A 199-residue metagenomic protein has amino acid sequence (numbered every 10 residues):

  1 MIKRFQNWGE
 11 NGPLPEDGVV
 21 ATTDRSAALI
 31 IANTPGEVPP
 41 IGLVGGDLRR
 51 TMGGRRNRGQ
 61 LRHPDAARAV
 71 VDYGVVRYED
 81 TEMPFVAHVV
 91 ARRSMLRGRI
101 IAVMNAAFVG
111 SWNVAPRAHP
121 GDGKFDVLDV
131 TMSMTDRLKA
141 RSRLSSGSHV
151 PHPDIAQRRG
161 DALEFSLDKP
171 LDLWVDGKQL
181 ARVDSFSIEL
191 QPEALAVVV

Functional and structural regions predicted by a protein language model:
M1-F108, V114: Catalytic core of DAGKc-family lipid kinases
I31, G53-R56, N113-V114, K139-A140 (+2 more regions): Short, glycine/acidic-enriched capping/hinge loops at junctions between secondary-structure elements
R68-V70, M95, H119-D122, Q157-R159 (+2 more regions): A short, structural micro-pattern
V71-Y73, K124, P170-D172: Exposed beta-strand and adjacent loop surfaces of beta-rich binding modules that mediate intermolecular recognition
D72-G74, V127, L163: Well-ordered beta-strand positions enriched in small/hydrophobic/aromatic, beta-favoring residues
D80-H88, R97-R99, F125, D136-A140 (+1 more regions): Short, well-ordered strand-loop elements centered on a beta-strand within folded domains, enriched for acidic residues
L96-A140: Internal helical hairpin/lid segments
D129-V199: ATP/nucleoside-binding phosphotransfer catalytic cores, i.e., glycine-rich phosphate-binding loops
